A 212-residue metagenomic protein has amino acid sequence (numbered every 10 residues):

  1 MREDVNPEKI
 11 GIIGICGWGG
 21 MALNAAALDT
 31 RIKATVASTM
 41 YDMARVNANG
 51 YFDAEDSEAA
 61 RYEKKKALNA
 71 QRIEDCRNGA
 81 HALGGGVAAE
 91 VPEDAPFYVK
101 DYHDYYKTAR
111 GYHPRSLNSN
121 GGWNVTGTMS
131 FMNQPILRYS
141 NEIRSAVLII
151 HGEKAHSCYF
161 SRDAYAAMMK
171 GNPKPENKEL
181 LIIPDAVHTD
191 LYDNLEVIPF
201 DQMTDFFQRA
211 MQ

Functional and structural regions predicted by a protein language model:
D4-G17, V147: Alpha/beta-hydrolase fold nucleophile elbow
I13-I15, V36-T39, I183-P184: Alpha/beta-hydrolase-fold catalytic nucleophile elbow
L23-K107: Alpha/beta-hydrolase-fold enzymes
A44, Y51, G121-Y139, S145: Active-site nucleophile elbow and catalytic-triad environment of alpha/beta-hydrolase enzymes
I143, I149-H151: Short beta-strand/loop motif that positions the catalytic acidic residue of the alpha/beta-hydrolase fold
H151-D163: Conserved alpha/beta-hydrolase "acid-adjacent" motif
I183-V197: Catalytic histidine-centered segment of alpha/beta-hydrolase-like enzymes
Q202-A210: C-terminal alpha-helix
